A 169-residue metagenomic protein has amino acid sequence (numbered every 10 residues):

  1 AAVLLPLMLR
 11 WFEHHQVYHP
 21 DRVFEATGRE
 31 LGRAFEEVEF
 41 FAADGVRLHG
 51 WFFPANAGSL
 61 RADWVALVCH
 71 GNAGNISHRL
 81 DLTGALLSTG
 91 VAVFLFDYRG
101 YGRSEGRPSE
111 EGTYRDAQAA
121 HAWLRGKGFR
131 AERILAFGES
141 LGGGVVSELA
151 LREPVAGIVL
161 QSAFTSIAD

Functional and structural regions predicted by a protein language model:
A1-L4, V65, D169: Short intrinsically disordered, low-complexity coil segments enriched in acidic
A2-F41: An N-terminal hydrophobic leader/cap segment in hydrolases
V23, V46, F164-S166: Active-site/binding-pocket entry motifs
G32-F35, S88, A131, E153: Short, well-ordered coil/turn elements that cap or connect secondary structure elements
E37, R47-H49, L151: A common structural microfeature
F40, V68, F96, G138 (+1 more regions): Conserved SAM-binding loop
A43-W123, K127, E132, G144: Membrane-embedded segments
A120-D169: Primarily recognizes the serine-hydrolase "nucleophile elbow" in alpha/beta-hydrolase and SGNH/GDSL folds
